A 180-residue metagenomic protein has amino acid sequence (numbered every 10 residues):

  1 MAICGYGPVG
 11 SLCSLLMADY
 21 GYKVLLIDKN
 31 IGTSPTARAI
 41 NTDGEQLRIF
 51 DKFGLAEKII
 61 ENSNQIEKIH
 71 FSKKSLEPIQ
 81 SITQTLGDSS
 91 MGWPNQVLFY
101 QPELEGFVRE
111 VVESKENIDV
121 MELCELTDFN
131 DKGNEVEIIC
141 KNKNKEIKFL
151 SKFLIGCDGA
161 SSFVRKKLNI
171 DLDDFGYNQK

Functional and structural regions predicted by a protein language model:
M1-L26: N-terminal Rossmann-like FAD-binding beta1-loop-alpha1 element of flavoenzymes
K29, T42, A160: Short beta->alpha hinge that forms the Motif I/post-I loop of the SAM-binding pocket
I31-T33: Helix N-cap at the beta1-alpha1 junction of Rossmann-like dinucleotide-binding domains, i.e., the first residues
T36-E113, N130: Active-site-adjacent segment of FAD-dependent monooxygenases/related oxidoreductases
E122-E137: A conserved short coil-to-beta-strand element within the FAD-binding core of flavoproteins
N144-F153, C157: Core beta-strand elements of the Rossmann-like FAD/NAD(P) dinucleotide-binding domain in flavoenzyme oxidoreductases
G156-I170: Flavin (primarily FAD) binding-site architecture
